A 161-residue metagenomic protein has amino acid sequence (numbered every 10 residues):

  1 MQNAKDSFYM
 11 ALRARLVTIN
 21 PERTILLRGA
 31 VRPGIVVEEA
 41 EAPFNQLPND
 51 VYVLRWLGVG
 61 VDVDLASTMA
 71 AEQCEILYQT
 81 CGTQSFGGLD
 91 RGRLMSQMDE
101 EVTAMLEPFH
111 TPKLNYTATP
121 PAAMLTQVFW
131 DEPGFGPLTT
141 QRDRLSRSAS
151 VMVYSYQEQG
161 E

Functional and structural regions predicted by a protein language model:
M1-T68, F109-Q127: Small/polar-rich, solvent-exposed N-terminal microdomains that initiate assembly or binding
Q2, G88, P137-L138: Residues at structural and domain junctions
T24, N49, S96-Q157: Acidic-leaning, charged glycine-interspersed low-complexity segments
G60, Y78-Q84, V153-E158: Beta-strand elements of well-folded, non-transmembrane domains
V63-A71, T139-L145: Short, solvent-exposed beta-strand/turn "edge" segments of beta-rich domains on protein surfaces
S67-A70, C81-H110: Extracellular/virion structural assembly segments
Q73-E75: Elongated alpha-helical scaffolds
D90, E158-E161: Short, charged low-complexity linker/loop segments at the C-terminal edge of domains
